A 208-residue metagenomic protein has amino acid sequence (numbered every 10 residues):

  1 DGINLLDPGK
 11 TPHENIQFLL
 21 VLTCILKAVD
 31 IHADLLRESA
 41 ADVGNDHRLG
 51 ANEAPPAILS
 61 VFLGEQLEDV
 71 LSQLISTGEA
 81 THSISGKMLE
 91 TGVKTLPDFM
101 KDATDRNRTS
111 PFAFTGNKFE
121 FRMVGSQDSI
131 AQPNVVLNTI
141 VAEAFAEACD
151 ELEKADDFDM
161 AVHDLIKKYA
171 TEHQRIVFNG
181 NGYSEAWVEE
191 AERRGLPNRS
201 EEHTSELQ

Functional and structural regions predicted by a protein language model:
D1, F112-K118, M123: Conserved phosphate/anionic-ligand binding catalytic regions in large, soluble enzymes, centered on
G2-R106, A113, D159, Y169-A170: Loop-rich catalytic cores of soluble enzymes, especially ATP-dependent carboxylate-amine ligases and other
K27, D69-Q73, K101, T139 (+4 more regions): Charged/polar, solvent-exposed surface patches and flexible loops
V43-G44, Q174-R175, H203: Eukaryotic compositionally biased low-complexity/IDR segments
K118, R122-D159, H163: An acidic, glycine-/histidine-flanked metal-binding catalytic module
E153, F158-S200: Polyanion-binding catalytic cores of nucleic-acid enzymes and NTP/SAM-utilizing transferases
E202-Q208: Residue-level detector of conserved catalytic or cofactor/ligand-binding positions in enzyme active sites
